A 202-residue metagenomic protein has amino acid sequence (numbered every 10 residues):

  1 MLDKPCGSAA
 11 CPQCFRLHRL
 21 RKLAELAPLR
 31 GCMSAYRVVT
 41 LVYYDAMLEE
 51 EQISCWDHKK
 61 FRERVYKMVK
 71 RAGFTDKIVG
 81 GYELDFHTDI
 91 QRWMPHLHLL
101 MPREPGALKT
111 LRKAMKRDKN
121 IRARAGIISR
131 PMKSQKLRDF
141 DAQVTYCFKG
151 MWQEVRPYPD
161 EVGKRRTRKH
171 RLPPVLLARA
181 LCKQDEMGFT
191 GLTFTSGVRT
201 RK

Functional and structural regions predicted by a protein language model:
M1-W93, R103-K202: Right-hand nucleic-acid polymerase module
